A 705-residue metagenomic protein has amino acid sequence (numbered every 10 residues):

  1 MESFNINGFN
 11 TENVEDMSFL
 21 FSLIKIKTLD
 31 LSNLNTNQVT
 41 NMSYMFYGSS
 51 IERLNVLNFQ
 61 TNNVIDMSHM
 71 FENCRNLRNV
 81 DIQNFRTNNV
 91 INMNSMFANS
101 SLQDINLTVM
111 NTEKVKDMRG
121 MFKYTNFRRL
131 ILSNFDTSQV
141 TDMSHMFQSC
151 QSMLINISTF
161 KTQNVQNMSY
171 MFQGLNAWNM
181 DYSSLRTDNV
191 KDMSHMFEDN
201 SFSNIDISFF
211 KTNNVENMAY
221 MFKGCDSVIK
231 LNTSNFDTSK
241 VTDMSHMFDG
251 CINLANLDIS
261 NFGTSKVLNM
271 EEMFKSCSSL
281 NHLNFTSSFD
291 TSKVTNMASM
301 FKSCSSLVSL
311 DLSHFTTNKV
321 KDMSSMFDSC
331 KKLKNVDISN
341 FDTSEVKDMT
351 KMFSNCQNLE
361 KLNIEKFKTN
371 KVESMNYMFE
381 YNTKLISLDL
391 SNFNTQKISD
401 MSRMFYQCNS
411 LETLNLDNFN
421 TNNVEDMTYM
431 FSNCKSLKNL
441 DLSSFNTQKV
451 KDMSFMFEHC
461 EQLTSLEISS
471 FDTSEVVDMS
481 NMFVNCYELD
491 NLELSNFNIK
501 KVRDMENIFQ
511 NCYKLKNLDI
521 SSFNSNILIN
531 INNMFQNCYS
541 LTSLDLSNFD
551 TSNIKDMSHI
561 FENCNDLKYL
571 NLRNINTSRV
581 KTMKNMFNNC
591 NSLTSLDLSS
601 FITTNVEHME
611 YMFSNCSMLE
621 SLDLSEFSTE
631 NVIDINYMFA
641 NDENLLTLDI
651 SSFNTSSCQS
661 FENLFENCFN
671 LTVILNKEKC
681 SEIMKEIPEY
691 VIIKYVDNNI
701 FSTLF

Functional and structural regions predicted by a protein language model:
M1-F705: Negatively charged
